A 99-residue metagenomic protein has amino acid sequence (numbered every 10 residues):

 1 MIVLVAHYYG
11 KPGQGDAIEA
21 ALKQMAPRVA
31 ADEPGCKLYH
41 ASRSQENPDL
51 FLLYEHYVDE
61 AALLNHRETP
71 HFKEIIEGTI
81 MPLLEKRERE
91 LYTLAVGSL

Functional and structural regions predicted by a protein language model:
I2-Y8, Y54: Active-site-flanking beta-strand signature of metal-NTP-handling nucleotidyl enzymes and homologous cyclase-like
Y9-A17: Short, surface-exposed ligand-recognition loops at beta-strand->loop->(often short) alpha-helix junctions that present
P12, Q45, E60-A61: Feature marks short, surface-exposed loop/turn motifs that line or immediately flank catalytic pockets and channel
E19-L22: Amphipathic, non-transmembrane alpha-helical scaffold segments
Q24, R28-D32, C36, H56-E90: An amphipathic, aromatic/His-enriched active-site/gating alpha helix that lines ligand/cofactor pockets
P27-F51: Short, glycine- and small/hydrophobic-rich beta-strand elements in well-ordered beta-sheets
A41-D49, I75-L99: Glycine-rich beta-strand-turn "strand-cap" elements at beta-sheet edges
